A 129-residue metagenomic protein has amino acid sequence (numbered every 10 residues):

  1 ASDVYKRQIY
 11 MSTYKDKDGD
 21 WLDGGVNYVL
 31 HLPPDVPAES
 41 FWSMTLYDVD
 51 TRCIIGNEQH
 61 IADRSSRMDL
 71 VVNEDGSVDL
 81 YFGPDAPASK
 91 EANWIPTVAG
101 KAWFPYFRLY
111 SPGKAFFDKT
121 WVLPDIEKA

Functional and structural regions predicted by a protein language model:
A1-Y5: Short, small-residue-biased leader/transition segments that mark boundaries at the very start of proteins
K6-K17: Short beta-strands within extracellular/lumenal beta-sheet-rich domains
K15-H31: Contiguous beta-strand segments within globular domains
G24, A38-S40: Short loop/turn segments at connectors of secondary-structure elements within structured domains
Y28, W42, V78: Residue-level detector of short, conserved catalytic/binding motifs and their immediate flanks
L32-V36: Non-cytosolic beta-sheet module surface loops
F41-Q59, S66: Extended low-complexity, serine/threonine- and proline-enriched intrinsically disordered segments
A62-A129: TerminUS-proximal long segments
